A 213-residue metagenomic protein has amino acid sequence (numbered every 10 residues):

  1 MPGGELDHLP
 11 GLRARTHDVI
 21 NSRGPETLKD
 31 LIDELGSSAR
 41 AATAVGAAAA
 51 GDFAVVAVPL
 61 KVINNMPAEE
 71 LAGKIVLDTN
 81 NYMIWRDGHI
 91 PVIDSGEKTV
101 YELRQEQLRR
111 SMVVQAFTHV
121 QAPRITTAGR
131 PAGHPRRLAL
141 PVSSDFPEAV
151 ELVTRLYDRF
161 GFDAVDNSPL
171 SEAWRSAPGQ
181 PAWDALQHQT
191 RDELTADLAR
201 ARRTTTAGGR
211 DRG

Functional and structural regions predicted by a protein language model:
M1-D30, E34: NAD(P)+-binding Rossmann beta1-loop-alpha1 motif at the extreme N-terminus of oxidoreductases
I32-G88: Rossmann-like NAD(P)-binding element
A41, M112-A116, V165-P169: General beta-strand structural signal in soluble alpha/beta enzymes
P59-V62, V120-Q121, F146-E148: Short beta->alpha connector loops
A68-G73, Q107-L108, A132-H134: Short, conserved loop/helix-junction motifs that constitute active-site signature segments in enzyme catalytic cores
N80-P131: Rossmann-fold NAD(P)-binding glycine/threonine-rich loop
P135-G213: Active-site-lining helix/loop region of Rossmann-like oxidoreductase modules
